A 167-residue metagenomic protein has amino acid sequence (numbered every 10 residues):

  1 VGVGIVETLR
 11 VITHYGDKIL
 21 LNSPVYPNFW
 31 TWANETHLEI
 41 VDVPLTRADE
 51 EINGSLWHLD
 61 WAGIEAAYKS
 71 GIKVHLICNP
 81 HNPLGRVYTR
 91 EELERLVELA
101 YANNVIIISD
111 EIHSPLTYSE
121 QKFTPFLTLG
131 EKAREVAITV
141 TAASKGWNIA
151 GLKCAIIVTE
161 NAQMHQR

Functional and structural regions predicted by a protein language model:
V1-E98, P115-T117, K122-T128, I138: Conserved core of the PLP fold type I
N79, I107-I108: Residue-level marker for buried hydrophobic side chains located in beta-strands that build the well-ordered beta-sheet
E111: Walker B catalytic acidic pair
G130-R167: Conserved core segment of the aminotransferase class I/II
